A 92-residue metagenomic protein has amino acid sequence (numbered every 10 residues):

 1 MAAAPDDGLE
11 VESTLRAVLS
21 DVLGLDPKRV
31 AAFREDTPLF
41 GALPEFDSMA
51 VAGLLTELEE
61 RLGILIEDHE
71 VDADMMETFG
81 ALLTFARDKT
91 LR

Functional and structural regions predicted by a protein language model:
A2-F46, A50-T56, E60-R92: Phosphopantetheine-dependent thiolation modules in NRPS/PKS and related acyl-activating systems
